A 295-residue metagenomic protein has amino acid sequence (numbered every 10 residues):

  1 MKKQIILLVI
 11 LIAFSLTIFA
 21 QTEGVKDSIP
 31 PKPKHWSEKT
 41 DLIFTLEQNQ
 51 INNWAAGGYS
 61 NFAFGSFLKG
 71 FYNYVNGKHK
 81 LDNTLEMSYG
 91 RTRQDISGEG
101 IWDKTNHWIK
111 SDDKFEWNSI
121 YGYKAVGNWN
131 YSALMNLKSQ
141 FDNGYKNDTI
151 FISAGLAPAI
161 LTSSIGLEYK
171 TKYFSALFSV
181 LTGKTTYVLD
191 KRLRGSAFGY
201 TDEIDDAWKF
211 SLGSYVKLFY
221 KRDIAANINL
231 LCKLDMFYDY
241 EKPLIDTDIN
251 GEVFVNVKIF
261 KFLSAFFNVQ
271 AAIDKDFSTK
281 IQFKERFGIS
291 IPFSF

Functional and structural regions predicted by a protein language model:
T40-L42, N83, A133-M135, I165 (+4 more regions): Membrane-embedded beta-strand positions of outer-membrane beta-barrel proteins
F44-Q50, N76-K78, M87-R93, L137-N143 (+5 more regions): Transmembrane beta-strands of outer-membrane beta-barrel pores
E47-F67, D95-W108: Surface-exposed strand-loop-strand hairpins of Gram-negative outer-membrane beta-barrel proteins
A56-Y59, V75-G77, F210, D239-D248 (+1 more regions): Solvent-exposed loop/turn segments connecting transmembrane beta-strands in outer-membrane beta-barrel proteins
G70-Y74, Y123, E168-T171, L218 (+4 more regions): Residue-level signature of outer-membrane beta-barrel architecture
H79-L81, N128-Y131, Y173-A176, N227-L230 (+1 more regions): Repeated loop/turn-to-beta-strand initiation elements of outer-membrane beta-barrel proteins
W102-G213: Outer-membrane pore/translocation modules
F283-F295: Outer-membrane beta-barrel "beta-signal"
